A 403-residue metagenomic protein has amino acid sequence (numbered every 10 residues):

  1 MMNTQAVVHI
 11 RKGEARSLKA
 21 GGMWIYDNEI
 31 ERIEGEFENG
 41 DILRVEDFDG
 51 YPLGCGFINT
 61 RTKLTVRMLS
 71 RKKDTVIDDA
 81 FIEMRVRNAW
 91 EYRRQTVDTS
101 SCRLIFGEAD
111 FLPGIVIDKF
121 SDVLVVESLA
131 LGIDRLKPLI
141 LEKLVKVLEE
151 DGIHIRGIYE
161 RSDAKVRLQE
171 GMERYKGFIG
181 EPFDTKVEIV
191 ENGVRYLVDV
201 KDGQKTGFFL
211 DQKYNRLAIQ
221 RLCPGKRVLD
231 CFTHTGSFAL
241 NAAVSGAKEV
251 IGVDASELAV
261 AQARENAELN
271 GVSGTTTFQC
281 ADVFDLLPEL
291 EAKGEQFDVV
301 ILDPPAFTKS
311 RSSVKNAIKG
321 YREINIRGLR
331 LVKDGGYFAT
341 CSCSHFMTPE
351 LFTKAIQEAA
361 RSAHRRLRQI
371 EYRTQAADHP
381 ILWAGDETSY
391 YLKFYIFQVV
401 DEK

Functional and structural regions predicted by a protein language model:
M1-S121: Non-catalytic accessory regions of SAM-dependent methyltransferases
I105-D118, K137-F209, L217: Non-catalytic substrate-recognition/targeting regions of SAM-dependent transferases
G225-H234: Conserved class I S-adenosyl-L-methionine
T235-K248: Conserved SAM-binding loop of SAM-dependent methyltransferases across substrates and taxa, primarily the Class I
E249-D254: Conserved SAM-binding motif I beta-strand of class I
L258-I301: S-adenosyl-L-methionine
F297-R327: Mobile active-site "lid"/loop adjacent to the S-adenosyl-L-methionine
E323, Y337-K403: C-terminal catalytic and target-recognition region of SAM-dependent MTase-like enzymes, primarily methyltransferases
